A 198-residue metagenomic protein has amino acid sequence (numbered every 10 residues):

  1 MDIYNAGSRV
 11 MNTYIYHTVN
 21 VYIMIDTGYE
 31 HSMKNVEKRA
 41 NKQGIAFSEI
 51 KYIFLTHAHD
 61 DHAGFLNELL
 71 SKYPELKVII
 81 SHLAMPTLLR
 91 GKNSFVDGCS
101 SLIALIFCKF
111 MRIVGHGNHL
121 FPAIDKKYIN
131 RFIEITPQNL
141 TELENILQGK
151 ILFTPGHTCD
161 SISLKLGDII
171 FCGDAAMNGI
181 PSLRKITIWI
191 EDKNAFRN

Functional and structural regions predicted by a protein language model:
M1-Q43, S163-M177: Conserved beta-strand hairpin/beta-sheet module of binuclear metal-dependent hydrolase folds, prominently
Y4, F54, I79, I133 (+2 more regions): Hydrophobic/aromatic beta-strand patches that form the interior of the parallel beta-sheet core in alpha/beta enzyme
Y16, D26, V36, H57 (+6 more regions): Divalent metal-coordination and catalytic microenvironments
E30-H31, Q148-N198: Metallo-beta-lactamase
M33-A84: Active-site metal-binding motif and surrounding structural segment of the metallo-beta-lactamase
V36-K38, L66-E68, K92, G167 (+1 more regions): Short amphipathic alpha-helical segments
A84-L152, E191-R197: Metallo-beta-lactamase
